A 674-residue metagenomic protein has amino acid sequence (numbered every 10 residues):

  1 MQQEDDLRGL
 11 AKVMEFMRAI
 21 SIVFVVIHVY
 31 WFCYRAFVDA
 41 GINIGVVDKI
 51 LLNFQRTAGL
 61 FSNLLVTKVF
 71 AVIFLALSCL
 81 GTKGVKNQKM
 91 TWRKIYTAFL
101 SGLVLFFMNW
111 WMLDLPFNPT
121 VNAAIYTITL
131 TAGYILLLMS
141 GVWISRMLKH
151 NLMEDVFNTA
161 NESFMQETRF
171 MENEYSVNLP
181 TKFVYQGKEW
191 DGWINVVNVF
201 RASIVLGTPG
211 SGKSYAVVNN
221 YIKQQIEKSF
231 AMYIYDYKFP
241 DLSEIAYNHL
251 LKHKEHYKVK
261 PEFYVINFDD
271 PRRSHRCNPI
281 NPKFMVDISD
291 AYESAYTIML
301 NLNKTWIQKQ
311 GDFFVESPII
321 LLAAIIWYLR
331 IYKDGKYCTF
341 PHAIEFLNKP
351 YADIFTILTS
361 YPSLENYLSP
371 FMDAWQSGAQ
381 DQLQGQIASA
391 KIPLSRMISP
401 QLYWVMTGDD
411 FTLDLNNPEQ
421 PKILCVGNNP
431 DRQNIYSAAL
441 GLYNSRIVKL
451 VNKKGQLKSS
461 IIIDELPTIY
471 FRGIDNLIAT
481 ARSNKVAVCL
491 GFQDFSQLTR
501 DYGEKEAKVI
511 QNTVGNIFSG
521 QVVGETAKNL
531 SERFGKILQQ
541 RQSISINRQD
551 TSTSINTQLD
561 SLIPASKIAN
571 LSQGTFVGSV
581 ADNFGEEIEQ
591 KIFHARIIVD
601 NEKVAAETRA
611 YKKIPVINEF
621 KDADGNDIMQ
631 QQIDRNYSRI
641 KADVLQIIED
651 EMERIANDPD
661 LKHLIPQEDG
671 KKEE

Functional and structural regions predicted by a protein language model:
M1-S211, Y215, N220, N547-R548 (+1 more regions): Basic- and hydrophobic-enriched, low-structure N-terminal and domain-boundary segments that flank ATP-binding catalytic
H28, R35, D39-N43, K149-M153 (+5 more regions): P-loop NTPase motor domains
Q55-A58, T339-A343, T407, S545-Q549: Short, surface-exposed recognition loops or helix-turn segments adjacent to catalytic cores
A76-T82, G441, S445, N516 (+1 more regions): Hydrophobic alpha-helical segments involved in membrane association or supramolecular assembly
I478-T480, N484-A581: Conserved ATP-driven motor cores of ASCE-family P-loop NTPases powering translocation/secretion/packaging/pilus
E589-K591: Intrinsically disordered, low-complexity segments enriched in serine, threonine, and glycine
F593-V599: N-terminal charged/capping segments associated with class I S-adenosyl-L-methionine
